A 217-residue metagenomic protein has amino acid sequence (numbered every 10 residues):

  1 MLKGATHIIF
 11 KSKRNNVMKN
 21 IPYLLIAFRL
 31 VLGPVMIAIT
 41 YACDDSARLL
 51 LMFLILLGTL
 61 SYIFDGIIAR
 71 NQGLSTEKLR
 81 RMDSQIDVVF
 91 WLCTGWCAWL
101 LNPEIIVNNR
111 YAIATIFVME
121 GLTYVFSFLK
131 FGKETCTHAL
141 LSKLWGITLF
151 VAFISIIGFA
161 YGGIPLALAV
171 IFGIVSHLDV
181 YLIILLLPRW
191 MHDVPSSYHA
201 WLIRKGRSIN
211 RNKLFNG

Functional and structural regions predicted by a protein language model:
F10-N15, K19, I55, E134-G217: C-terminal membrane-associated helical module and adjoining short loops/tails
N16-F28: N-terminal membrane topogenic signal
I26-K78, G95, P165-F172: Membrane-embedded alpha-helical segments that form the functional core of polytopic membrane enzymes, especially those
R29-G33, D87-A98, E120, S142-F150: Core segments of transmembrane alpha-helices that mediate helix-helix packing or line hydrophobic substrate/ligand
M36-T40, T94-L101, T123-F128, F150-I156 (+1 more regions): Structural signal for membrane-spanning alpha-helices in multi-pass inner-membrane proteins, emphasizing helix cores
C43-S46, E104-I105, I157-I164: Transmembrane helix interruption/hinge and helix-loop junction motifs
L60-F64, F117-F131, G173-L186: Transmembrane alpha-helical segments that form the membrane-embedded catalytic/substrate-channel core of multi-pass
N71-F128, F215-G217: Multi-pass membrane catalytic core of lipid/isoprenoid biosynthesis enzymes
